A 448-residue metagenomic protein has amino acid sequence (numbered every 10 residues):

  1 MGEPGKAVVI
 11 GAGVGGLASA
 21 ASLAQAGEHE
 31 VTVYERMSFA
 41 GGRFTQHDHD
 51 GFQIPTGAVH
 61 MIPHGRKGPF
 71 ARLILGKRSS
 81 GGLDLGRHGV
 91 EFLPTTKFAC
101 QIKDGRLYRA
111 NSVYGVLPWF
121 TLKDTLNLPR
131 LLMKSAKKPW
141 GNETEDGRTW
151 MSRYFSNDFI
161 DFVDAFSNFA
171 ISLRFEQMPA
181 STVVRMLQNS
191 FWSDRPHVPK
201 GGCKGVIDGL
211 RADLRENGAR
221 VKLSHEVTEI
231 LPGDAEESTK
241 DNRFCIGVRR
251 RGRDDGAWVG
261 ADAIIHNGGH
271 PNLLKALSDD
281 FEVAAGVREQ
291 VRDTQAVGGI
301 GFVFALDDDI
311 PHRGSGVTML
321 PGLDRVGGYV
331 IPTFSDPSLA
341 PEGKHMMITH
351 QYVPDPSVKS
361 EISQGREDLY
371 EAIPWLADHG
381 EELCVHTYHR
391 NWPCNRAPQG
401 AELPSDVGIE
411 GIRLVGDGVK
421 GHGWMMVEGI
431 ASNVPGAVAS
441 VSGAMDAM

Functional and structural regions predicted by a protein language model:
G5-V33: N-terminal Rossmann-like FAD-binding beta1-loop-alpha1 element of flavoenzymes
A24-D50: Glycine-rich FAD pyrophosphate-binding loop
H29-V31, I264, E381-E382: Hydrophobic anchor at the start of a short beta-strand that flanks the dinucleotide cofactor-binding loop
T45-I54, P63-L128: A conserved beta-strand/loop capping segment in the N-terminal third of enzymes that catalyze redox or closely related
T95-V184: Rossmann-like flavin
M186-G252: Helical element adjacent to the flavin cofactor pocket in flavoenzyme catalytic cores
T228-G343, P356, P404: Mid-domain catalytic core of redox enzymes that form a hydrophobic substrate pocket/lid adjacent to a catalytic redox
I331-M448: Conserved flavin/dinucleotide-binding core of flavoenzymes
